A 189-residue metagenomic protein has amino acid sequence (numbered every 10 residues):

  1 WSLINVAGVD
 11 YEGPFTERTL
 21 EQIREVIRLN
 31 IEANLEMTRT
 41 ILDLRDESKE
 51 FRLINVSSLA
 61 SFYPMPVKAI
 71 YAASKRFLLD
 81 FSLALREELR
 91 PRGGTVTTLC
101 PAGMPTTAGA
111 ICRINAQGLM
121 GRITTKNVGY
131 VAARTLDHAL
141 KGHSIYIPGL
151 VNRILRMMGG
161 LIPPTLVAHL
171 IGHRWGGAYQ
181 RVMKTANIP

Functional and structural regions predicted by a protein language model:
V6-Y11: Conserved NAD(P)H cofactor-binding loop of Rossmann-fold oxidoreductase domains
P14-F15, T19-I27: Substrate-binding pocket helix/loop in short-chain dehydrogenase/reductase
T16, M65-A69: Active-site loop immediately N-terminal to the catalytic Tyr-X3-Lys motif of short-chain dehydrogenase/reductase
T38, S74: Active-site helix of classical SDR
R45, Y63, A84-T95: Active-site-adjacent segment of SDR/Rossmann-fold oxidoreductases
S58: Residue(s) in the substrate-gating loop at a strand-loop-helix junction that position the organic substrate next
T98, L119-R156: C-terminal helical subdomain
